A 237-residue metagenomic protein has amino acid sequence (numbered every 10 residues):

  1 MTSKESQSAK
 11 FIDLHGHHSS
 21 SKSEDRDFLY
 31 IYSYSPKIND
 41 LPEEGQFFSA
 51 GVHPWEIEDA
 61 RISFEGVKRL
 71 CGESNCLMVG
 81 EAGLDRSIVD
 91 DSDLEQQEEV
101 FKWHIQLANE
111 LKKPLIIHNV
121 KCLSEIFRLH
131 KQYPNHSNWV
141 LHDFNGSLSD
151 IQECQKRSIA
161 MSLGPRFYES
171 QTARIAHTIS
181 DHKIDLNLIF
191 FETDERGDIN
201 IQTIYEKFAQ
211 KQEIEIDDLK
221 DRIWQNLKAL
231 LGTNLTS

Functional and structural regions predicted by a protein language model:
M1-S237: Mid-domain alpha/beta scaffold segments of enzyme catalytic cores
